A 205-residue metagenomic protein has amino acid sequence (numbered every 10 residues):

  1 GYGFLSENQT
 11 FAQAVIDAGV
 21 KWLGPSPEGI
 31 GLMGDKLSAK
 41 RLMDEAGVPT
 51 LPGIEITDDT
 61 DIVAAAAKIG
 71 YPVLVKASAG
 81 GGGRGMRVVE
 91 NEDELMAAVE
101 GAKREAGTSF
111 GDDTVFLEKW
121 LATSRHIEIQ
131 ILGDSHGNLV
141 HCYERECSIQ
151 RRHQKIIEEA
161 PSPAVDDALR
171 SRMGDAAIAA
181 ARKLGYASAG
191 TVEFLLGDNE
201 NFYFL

Functional and structural regions predicted by a protein language model:
G1-V192, L196-L205: N-terminal beta-alpha lobe that positions the nucleotide/phosphoryl donor in ATP/NTP-coupled carboxylate activation
